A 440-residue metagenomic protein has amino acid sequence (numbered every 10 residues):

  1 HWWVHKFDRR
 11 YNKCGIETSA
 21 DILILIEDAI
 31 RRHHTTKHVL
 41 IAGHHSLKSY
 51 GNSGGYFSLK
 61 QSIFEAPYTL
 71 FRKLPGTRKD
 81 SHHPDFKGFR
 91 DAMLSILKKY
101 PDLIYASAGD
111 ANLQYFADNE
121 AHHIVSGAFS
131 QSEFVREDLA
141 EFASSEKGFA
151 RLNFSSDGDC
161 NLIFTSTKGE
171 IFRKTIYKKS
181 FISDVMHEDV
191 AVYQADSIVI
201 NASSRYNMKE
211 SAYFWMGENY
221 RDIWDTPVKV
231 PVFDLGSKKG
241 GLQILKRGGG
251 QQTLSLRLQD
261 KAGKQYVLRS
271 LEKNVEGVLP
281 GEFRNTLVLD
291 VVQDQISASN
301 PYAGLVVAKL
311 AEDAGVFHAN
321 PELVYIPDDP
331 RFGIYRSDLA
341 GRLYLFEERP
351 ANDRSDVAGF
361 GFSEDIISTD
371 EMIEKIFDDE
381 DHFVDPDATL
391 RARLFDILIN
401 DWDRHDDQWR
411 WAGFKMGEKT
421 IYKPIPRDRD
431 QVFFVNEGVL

Functional and structural regions predicted by a protein language model:
H1-V125, S130-S132, L152, N161-K179: Metal-dependent phosphoester/phosphodiester hydrolase catalytic core
R10-C14, D290-A298, D378-V384: Second-shell loop/turn segments in exported
L97-K99, F129-D138, F142, F233-L242 (+1 more regions): Short Pro/Gly-enriched beta-strand edge/turn motifs at strand-loop
K147, Q251-T253, R404-D406: Extracytoplasmic
I182-K246, Q252, K273: Regulatory N- and C-terminal appendages and interdomain linkers associated with kinase/kinase-like NTP transferase
P231-T369, F395-D396, N400-D401, T420-L440: Conserved ATP-binding subdomain of kinase catalytic cores across diverse folds
D370-D396: An alpha-helical support segment within catalytic cores of ATP-dependent transferases
D401, D406-K415: Catalytic-loop signature of eukaryotic-like protein kinases
